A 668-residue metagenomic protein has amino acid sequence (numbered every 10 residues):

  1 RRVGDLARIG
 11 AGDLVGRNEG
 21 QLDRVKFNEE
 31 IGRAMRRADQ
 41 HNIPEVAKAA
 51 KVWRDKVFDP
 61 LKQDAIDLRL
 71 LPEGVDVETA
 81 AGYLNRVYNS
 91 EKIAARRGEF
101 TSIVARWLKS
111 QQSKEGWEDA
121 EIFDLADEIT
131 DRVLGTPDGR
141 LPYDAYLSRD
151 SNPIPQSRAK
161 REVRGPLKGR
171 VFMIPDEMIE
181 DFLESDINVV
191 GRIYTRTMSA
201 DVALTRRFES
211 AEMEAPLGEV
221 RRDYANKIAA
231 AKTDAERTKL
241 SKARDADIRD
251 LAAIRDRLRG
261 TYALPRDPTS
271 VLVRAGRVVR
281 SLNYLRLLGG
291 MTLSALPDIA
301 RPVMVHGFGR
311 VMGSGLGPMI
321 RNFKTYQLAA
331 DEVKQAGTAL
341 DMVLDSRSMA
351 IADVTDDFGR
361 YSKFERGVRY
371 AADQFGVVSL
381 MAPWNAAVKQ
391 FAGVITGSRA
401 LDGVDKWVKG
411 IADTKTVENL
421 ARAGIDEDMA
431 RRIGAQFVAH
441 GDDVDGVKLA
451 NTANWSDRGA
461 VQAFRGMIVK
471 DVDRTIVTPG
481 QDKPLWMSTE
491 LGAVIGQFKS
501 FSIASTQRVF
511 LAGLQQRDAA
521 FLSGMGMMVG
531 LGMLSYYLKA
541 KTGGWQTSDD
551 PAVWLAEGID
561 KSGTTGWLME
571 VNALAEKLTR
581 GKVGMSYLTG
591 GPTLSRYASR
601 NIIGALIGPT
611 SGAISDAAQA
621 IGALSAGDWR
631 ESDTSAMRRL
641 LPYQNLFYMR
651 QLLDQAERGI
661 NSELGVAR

Functional and structural regions predicted by a protein language model:
R1-G410, T414, L420, P484 (+3 more regions): Structural preference for well-ordered, secondary-structure-rich domains
A7, D13-V15, E19, D23 (+27 more regions): Polar low-complexity intrinsically disordered regions enriched in Ser/Thr and small residues
G10, L14, N18, D67 (+20 more regions): Intrinsically disordered, low-complexity segments enriched in small/polar residues
Y262-R266, A463-M467, R630-T634, L640-Y643: A generic short-segment signal for beta-strand/edge and adjacent turn/coil regions
P268, M429, I433-S502: Glycine-centered flexible beta-alpha turn that most often forms the glycine-rich phosphate-binding loop
T292-G359, P479-R668: Small-residue-rich, membrane-active alpha-helical segments
G359-N451, R458, G558-N572, K582 (+1 more regions): Elongated scaffolding segments in large macromolecular assemblies, built predominantly from amphipathic alpha-helices
